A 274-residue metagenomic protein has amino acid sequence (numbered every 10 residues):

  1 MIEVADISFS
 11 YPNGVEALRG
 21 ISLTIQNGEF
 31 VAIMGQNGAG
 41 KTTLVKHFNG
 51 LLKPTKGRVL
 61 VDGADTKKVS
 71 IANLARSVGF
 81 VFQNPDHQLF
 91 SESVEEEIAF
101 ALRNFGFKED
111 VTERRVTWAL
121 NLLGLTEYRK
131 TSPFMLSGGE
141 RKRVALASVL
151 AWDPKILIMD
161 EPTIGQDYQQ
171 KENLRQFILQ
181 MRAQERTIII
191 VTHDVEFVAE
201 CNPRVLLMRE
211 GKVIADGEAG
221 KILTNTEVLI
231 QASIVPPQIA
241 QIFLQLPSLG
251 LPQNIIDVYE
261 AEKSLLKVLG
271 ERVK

Functional and structural regions predicted by a protein language model:
M34-Q36: The feature captures the beta-strand-to-loop junction immediately N-terminal to the Walker
N49: Helix-to-loop junction immediately C-terminal to a conserved catalytic motif
G57-D65, L74: Conserved ABC transporter NBD signature motif
D110-Y128: Conserved ABC ATPase "signature" region
S132-L136, E140: Conserved ABC ATPase signature
L157-D160: Catalytic Walker B motif of ABC-type/P-loop ATPase nucleotide-binding domains
E210-G211: Conserved ABC ATPase "signature" C-loop
